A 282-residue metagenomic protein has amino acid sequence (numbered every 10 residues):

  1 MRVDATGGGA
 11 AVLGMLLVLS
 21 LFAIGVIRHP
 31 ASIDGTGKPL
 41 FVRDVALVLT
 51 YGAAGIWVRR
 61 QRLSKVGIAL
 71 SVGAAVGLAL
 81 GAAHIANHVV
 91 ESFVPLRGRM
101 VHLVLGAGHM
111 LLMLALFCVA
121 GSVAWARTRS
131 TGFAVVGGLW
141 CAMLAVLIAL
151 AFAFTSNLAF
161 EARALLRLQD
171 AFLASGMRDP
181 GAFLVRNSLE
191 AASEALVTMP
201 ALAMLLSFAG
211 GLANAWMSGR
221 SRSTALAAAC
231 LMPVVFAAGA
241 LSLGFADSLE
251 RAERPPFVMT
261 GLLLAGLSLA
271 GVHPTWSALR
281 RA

Functional and structural regions predicted by a protein language model:
M1-L116, L241-S242, R254-G266: Transmembrane alpha-helical insertion/packing segments
M1-V3, S277-A282: Short, charged juxtamembrane terminal tails flanking transmembrane helices
R43-D44, A107-M113, S175-F208, V258-L262: Hydrophobic alpha-helical transmembrane segments
A53-W57, L116-A124, S193-S223, L267-A278: Transmembrane alpha-helical segments in integral membrane proteins
K65-G73, A124-L147, S223-L226: Loop-to-transmembrane helix junctions at the membrane interface
A74-A86, V90, A107-V119, V135-A151 (+2 more regions): Hydrophobic, lipid-facing residues on alpha-helical transmembrane segments of integral membrane proteins
T131-G137, L212-V235: Cytoplasmic juxtamembrane regions at transmembrane-helix boundaries
I148-G176: Functional transmembrane-helix hotspots
